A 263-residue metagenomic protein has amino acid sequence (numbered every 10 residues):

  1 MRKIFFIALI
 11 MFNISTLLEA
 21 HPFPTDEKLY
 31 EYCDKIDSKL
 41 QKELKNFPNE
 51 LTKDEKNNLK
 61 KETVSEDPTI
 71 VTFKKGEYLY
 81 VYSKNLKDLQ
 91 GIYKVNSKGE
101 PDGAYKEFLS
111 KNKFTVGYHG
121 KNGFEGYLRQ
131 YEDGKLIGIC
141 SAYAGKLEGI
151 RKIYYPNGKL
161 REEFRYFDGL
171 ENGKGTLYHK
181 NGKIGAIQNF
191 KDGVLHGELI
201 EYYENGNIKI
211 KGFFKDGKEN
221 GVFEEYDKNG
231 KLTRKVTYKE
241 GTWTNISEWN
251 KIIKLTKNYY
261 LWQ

Functional and structural regions predicted by a protein language model:
M1-P22: Classical Sec-dependent N-terminal signal peptides that target proteins to the secretory pathway
A20-Y154, K159-H179, K183-Y202, N207-K215 (+2 more regions): Periodic aromatic/glycine/histidine/acidic cluster detector with a strong bias toward beta-strand repeat architectures
